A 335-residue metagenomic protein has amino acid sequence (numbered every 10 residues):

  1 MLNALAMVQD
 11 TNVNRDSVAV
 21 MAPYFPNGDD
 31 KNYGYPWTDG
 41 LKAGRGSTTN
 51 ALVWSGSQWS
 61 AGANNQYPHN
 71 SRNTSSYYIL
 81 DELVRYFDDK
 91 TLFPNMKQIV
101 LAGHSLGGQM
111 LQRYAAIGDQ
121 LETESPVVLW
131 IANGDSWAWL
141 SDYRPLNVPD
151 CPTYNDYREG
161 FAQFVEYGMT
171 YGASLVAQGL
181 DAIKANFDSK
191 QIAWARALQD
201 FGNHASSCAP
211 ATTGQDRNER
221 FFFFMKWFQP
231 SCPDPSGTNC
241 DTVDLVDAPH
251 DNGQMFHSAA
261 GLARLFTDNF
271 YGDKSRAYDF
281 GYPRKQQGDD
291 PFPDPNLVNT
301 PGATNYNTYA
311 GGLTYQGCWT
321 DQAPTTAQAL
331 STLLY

Functional and structural regions predicted by a protein language model:
M1-R15, A22-T38, F201-S206, P210-G214: Short, surface-exposed "cap/lid" segments of acyl-processing enzymes
A43-L92: Alpha/beta-hydrolase active-site loop
H69-D81, D216-F221, Q254-L262: Phosphate/oxyanion-binding active-site loops and adjacent basic polyanion-contact surfaces
Q98-V100, V128: Residue in the alpha/beta-hydrolase core beta-strand immediately N-terminal to the catalytic nucleophile
G103-G107: Gly/Ala-rich beta-loop-alpha elbow adjacent to hydrolase catalytic centers
G108-Q120: Short glycine-enriched nucleophile-adjacent loop and the immediately C-terminal alpha-helix near the catalytic center
E124-D234: The feature captures the conserved acid-bearing segment of alpha/beta-hydrolase catalytic domains
A195, A209, Q229-L334: C-terminal catalytic histidine-bearing segment of alpha/beta-hydrolase fold enzymes
